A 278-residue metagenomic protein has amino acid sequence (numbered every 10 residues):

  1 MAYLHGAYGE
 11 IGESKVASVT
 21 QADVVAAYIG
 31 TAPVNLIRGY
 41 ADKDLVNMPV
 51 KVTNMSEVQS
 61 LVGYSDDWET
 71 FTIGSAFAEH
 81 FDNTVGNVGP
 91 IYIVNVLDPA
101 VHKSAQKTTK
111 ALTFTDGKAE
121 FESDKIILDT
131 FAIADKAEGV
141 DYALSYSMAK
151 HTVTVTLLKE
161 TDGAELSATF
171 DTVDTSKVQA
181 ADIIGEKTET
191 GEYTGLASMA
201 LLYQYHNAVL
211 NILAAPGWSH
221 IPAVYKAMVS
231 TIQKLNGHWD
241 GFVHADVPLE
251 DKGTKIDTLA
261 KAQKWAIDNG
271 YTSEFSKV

Functional and structural regions predicted by a protein language model:
M1-V278: Surface-exposed assembly/interface segments
